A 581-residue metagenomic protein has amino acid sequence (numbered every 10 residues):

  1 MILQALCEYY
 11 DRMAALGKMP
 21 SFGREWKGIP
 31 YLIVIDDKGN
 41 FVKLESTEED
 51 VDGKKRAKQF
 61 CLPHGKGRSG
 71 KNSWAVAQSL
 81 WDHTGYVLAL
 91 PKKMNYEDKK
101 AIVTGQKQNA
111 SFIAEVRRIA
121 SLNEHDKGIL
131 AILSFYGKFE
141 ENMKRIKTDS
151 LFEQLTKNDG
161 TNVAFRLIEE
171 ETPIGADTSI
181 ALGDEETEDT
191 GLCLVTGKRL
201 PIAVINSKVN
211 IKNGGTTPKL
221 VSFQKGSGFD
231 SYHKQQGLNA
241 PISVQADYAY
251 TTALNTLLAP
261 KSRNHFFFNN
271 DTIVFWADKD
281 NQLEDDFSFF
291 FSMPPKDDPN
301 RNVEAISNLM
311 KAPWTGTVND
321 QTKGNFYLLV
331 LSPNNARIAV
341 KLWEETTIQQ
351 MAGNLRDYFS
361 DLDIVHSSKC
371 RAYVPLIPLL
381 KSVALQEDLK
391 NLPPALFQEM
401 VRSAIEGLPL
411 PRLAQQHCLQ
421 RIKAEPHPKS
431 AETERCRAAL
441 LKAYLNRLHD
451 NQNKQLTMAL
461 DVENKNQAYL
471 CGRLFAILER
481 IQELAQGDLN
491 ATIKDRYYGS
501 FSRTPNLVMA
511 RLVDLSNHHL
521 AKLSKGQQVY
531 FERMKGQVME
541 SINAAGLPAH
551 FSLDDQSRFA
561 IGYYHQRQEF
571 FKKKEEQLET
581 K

Functional and structural regions predicted by a protein language model:
M1-E188, F229-K581: Conserved phosphate-interacting/catalytic interface
G191: Cys/His-enriched microdomains
T196: Short Cys/His-rich metal-coordination motifs, predominantly Zn2+-binding knuckles/fingers
R199-A203: Short, non-ligating residues that shape and space the ligands of small metal-coordination modules and catalytic
V204-I242: Short microdomains enriched in Cys/His and/or Lys/Arg
